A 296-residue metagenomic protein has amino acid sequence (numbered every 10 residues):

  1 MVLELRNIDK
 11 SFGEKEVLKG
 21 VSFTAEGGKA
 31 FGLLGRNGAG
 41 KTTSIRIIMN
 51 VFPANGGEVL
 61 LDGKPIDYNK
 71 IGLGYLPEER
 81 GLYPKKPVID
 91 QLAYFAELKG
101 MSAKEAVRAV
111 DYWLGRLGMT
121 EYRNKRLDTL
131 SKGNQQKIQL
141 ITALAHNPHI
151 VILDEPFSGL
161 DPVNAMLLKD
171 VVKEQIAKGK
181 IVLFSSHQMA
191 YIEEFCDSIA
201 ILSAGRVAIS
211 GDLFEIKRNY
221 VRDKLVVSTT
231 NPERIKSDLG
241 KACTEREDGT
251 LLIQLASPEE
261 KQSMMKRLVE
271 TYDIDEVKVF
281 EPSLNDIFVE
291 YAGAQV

Functional and structural regions predicted by a protein language model:
G57-N69: Conserved ABC transporter NBD signature motif
A93, E97, K104-Y122: Conserved ABC ATPase "signature" region
R126-L130: Conserved ABC ATPase signature
V151-E155: Catalytic Walker B motif of ABC-type/P-loop ATPase nucleotide-binding domains
D170-A256: ABC transporter nucleotide-binding domain
R222-V296: Short, charged/small-residue-rich alpha-helical element at the C-terminal edge of ABC transporter nucleotide-binding
